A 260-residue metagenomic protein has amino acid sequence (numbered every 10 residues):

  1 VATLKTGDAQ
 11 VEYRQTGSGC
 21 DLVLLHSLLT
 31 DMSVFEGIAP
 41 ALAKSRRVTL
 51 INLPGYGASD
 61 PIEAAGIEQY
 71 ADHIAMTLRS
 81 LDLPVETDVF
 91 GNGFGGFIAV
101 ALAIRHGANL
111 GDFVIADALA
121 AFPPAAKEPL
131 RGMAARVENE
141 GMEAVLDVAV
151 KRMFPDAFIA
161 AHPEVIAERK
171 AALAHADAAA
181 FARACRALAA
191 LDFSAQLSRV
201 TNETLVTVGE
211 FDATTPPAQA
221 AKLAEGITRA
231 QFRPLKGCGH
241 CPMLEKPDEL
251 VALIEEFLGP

Functional and structural regions predicted by a protein language model:
A9-D60: Conserved HGGG/HGGXW glycine-rich cap/lid loop of the alpha/beta-hydrolase fold
E36-P40, T49-F90, A252: Active-site loop/oxyanion-hole signature of alpha/beta-hydrolase fold enzymes
G91, G95, A99: Gly/Ala-rich beta-loop-alpha elbow adjacent to hydrolase catalytic centers
V100-R105, L110-G141: Flexible "cap/lid" loop of the alpha/beta hydrolase fold
P124-E128, E140-R199: Conserved alpha/beta-hydrolase catalytic His-Asp/Glu region
V200, V206-V208: Short beta-strand/loop motif that positions the catalytic acidic residue of the alpha/beta-hydrolase fold
E210-T215: Acidic catalytic loop of the alpha/beta-hydrolase fold
C238-P247, V251: Catalytic histidine-centered segment of alpha/beta-hydrolase-like enzymes
